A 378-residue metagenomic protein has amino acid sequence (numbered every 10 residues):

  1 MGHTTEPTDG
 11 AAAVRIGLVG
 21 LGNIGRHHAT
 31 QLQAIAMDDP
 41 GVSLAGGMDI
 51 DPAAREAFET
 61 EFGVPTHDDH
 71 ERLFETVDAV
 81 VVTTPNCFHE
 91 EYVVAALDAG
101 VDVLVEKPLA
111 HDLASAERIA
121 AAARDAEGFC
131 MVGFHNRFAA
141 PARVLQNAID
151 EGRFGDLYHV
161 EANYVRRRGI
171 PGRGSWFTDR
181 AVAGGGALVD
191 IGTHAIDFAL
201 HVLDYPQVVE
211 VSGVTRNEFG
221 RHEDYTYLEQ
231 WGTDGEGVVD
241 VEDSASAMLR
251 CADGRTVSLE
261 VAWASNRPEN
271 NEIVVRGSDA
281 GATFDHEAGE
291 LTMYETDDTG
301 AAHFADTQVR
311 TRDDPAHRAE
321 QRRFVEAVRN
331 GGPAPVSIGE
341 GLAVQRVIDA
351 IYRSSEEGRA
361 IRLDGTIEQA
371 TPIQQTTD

Functional and structural regions predicted by a protein language model:
M1-D9, E71-R72, A79-V82, R323-D378: C-terminal helix-rich "cap/oligomerization" subdomain common to oxidoreductases
M1-F62: N-terminal Rossmann-like dinucleotide-binding module
V64-T76: Short acidic low-complexity segments
D68, V82, V105, C130-V132 (+3 more regions): Hydrophobic residues in well-ordered beta-strands that form the structural core
A79, P85-N86, E90-R137: Beta-strand-loop-alpha-helix segment that lines the small-molecule cofactor/substrate pocket of alpha/beta enzymes
N136-G237, G358: Predominantly a Rossmann-like dinucleotide-binding segment in NAD(P)-dependent oxidoreductases
E236-D243, L249-A319: NAD(P)-dinucleotide binding in Rossmann-like oxidoreductases
